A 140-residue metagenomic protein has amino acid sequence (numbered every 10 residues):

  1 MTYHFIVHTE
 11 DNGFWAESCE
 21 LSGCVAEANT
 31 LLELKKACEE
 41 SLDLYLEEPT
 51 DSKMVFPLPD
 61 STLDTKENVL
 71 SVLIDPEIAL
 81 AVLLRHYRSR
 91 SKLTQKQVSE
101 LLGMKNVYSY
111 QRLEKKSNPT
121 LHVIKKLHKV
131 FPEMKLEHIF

Functional and structural regions predicted by a protein language model:
M1-S61: DNA-contacting interfaces and partner/effector-binding or oligomerization modules in DNA-centric proteins
T65-R90, E137: A short, Lys/Arg-rich alpha-helix, primarily the initiator
L84, Q95-K96, L121-I124: Helix-turn-helix DNA-binding elements, focusing on the entry/boundary residues of the two helices that contact DNA
R85, Y110-Q111, K125, F140: Key DNA-contacting residues within the recognition helix of helix-turn-helix
R88, S99-E100, H128: The alpha-helix within a helix-turn-helix
K92-Q111: Short alpha-helical DNA-recognition segment
H122-H138: DNA major-groove recognition helix of helix-turn-helix/homeodomain DNA-binding modules
